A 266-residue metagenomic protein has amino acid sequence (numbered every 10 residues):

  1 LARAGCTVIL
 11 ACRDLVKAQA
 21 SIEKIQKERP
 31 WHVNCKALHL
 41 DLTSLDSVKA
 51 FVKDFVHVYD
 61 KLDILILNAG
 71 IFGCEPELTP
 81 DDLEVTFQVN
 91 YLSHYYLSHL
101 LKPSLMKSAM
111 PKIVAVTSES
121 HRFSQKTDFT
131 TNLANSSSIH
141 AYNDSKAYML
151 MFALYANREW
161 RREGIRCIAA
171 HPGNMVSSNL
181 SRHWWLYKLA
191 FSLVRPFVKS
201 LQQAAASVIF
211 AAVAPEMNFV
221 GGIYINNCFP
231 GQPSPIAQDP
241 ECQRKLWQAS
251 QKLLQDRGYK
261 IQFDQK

Functional and structural regions predicted by a protein language model:
L1-W184, D256-Q265: Rossmann-fold NAD(P)H-dependent dehydrogenase/reductase core
L10, L40, P196, P235-Q238: Pocket-edge positions in alpha/beta enzyme catalytic cores
D14, A141, S145, F197-S200 (+1 more regions): Residue-level preference for long, well-ordered alpha-helices that form the structural scaffold of enzyme catalytic
V48, A169, S192-P233, P240-C242: C-terminal helical subdomain
R158, A214-M217, K252, D256: Short, well-ordered loop/turn and helix-capping segments at boundaries between secondary-structure elements and domains
L186-L189: Solvent-exposed, glycine/polar-rich loop segments of beta-barrel outer-membrane systems
P235-K266: C-terminal amphipathic/interface module of NAD(P)-dependent oxidoreductases and related NAD-binding regulators
